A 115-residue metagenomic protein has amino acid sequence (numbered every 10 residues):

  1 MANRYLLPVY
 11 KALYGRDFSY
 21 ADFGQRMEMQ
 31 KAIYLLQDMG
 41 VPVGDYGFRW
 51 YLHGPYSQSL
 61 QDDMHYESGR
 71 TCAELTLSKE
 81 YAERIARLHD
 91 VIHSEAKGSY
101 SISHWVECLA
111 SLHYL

Functional and structural regions predicted by a protein language model:
M1-L115: Domain-edge interaction signal
